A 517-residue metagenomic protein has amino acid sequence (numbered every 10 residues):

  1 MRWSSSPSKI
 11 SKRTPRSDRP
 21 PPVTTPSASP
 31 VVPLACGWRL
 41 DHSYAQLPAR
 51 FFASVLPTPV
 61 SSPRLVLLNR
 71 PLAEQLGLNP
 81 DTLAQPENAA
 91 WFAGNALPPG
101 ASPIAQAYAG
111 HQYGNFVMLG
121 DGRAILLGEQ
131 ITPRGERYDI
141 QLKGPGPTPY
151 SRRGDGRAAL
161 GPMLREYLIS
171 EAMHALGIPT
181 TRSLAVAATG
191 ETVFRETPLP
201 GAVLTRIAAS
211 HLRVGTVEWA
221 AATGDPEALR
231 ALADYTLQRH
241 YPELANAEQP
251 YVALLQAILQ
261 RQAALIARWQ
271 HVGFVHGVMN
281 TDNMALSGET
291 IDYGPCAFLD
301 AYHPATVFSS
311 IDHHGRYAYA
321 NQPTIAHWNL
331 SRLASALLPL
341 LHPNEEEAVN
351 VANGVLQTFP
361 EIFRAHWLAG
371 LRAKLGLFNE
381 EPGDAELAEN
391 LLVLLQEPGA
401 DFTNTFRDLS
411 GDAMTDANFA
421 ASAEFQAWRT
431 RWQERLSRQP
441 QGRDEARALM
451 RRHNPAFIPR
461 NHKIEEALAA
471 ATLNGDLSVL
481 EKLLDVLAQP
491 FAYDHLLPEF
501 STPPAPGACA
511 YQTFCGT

Functional and structural regions predicted by a protein language model:
R2-S17, S27: Low-acidity, Ser/Thr- and Arg-rich intrinsically disordered low-complexity segments
D18-P22: Short, Lys/Arg-enriched N-terminal segments with co-localized hydrophobic residues within the first ~10-30 amino acids
V23-A107, F308, H313-T517: Regulatory N- and C-terminal appendages and interdomain linkers associated with kinase/kinase-like NTP transferase
L56-P57, D155-R157, V252-A253: Short, contiguous strand/loop micro-motifs
S62-L65, R70-L83, E87-N88, A93-N246 (+8 more regions): Conserved ATP-binding subdomain of kinase catalytic cores across diverse folds
P162-M163, T192-H276, S287-E386, N390-V393: ATP-dependent phospho-/nucleotidyl transfer catalytic cores
M279: Hydrophobic HxD+1 residue recognition
D282: Conserved protein-kinase catalytic-loop position immediately C-terminal to the HRD catalytic Asp
